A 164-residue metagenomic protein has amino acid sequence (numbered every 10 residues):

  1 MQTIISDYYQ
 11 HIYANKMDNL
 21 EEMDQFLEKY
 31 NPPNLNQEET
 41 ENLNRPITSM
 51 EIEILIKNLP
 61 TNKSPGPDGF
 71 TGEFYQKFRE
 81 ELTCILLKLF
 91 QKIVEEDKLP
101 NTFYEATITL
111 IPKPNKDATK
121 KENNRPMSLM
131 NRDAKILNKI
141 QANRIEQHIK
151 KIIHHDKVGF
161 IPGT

Functional and structural regions predicted by a protein language model:
M1-E122, S128, R132-I136: Surface-exposed loop/turn segments and immediately adjacent short secondary-structure elements within folded domains
P126, G159: Short aromatic/hydrophobic contact patches that present stacked aromatics for nucleic-acid/ligand binding
Q141: Active/ligand-binding-proximal structured segments within catalytic/core domains that scaffold catalytic residues
R144-V158: Active-site palm subdomain of RNA-directed nucleic acid polymerases
F160-T164: Short, intrinsically disordered, charge-balanced linker/junction segments flanking boundaries in proteins
